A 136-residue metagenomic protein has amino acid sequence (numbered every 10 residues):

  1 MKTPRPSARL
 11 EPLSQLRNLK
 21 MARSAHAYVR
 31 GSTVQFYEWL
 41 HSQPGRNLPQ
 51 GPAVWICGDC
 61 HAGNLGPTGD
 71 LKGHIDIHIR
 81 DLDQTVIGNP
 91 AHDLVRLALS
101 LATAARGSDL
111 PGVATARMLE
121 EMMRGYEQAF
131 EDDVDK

Functional and structural regions predicted by a protein language model:
M1-R30, V34: Low-complexity, highly charged intrinsically disordered N-terminal segments that act as targeting/localization
R9-L16, H41, L71-H78: Short amphipathic alpha-helical segments, especially helix-boundary/capping motifs
K20, Y37, I87: A short, conserved, highly charged catalytic patch centered on acidic carboxylates
A27-G31, Q35, H92, R96 (+1 more regions): Generic recognition of stable, solvent-exposed alpha-helical segments in well-folded globular domains
R30-P49: Alpha-helical phosphate/pyrophosphate-handling elements in metalloenzyme active cores
N47, G51-C57, H61-R106, A116 (+1 more regions): Catalytic activation segment of kinase domains across protein kinase-like and atypical kinase folds
D109-V113: Flexible helix-coil linker/hinge segments at domain or subdomain boundaries
D132-K136: Sequence-structural signature of the catalytic-core scaffold of metal-dependent phosphohydrolases that act on
